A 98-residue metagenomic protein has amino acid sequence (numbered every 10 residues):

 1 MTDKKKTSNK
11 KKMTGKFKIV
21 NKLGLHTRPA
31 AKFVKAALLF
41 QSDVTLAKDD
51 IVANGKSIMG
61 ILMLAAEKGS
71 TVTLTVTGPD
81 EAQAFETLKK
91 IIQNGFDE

Functional and structural regions predicted by a protein language model:
T2-D3, T7, E86-T87: Long, contiguous binding/interaction regions
T7-N9, L64: Generic marker of residues within folded, mature protein domains
K10-K16, T71-T73: Intrinsic-disorder/low-complexity, polar/charged segments enriched in Ser/Thr/Lys/Arg/Asp/Glu/Gln
T14, K18-V20, I91: Residue-level signal for pocket-adjacent positions within structured domains
K18-K68, V76: Compact, glycine-rich, soluble single-domain proteins
E67-E98: C-terminal structural segments of small proteins and small subunits
